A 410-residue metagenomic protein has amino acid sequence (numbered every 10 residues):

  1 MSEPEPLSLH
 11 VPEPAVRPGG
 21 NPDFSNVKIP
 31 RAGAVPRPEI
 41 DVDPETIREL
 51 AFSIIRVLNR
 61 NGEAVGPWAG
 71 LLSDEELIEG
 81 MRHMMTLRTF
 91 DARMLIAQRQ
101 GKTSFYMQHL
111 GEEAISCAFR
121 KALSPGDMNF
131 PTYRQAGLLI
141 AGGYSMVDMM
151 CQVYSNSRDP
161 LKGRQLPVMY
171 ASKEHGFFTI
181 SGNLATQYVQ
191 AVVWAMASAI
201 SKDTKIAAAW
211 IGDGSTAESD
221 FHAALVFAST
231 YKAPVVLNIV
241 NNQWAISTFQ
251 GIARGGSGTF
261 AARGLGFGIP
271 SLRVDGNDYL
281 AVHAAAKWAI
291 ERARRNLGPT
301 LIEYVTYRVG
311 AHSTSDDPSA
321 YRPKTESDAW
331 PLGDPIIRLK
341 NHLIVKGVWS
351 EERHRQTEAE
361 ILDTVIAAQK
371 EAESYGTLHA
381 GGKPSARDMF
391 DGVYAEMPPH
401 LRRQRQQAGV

Functional and structural regions predicted by a protein language model:
M1-I115, G310, S319, K324-V410: Conserved acidic/glycine
D41, F221-A224, A284-E291: Glycine-rich, charged/polar anion/phosphate-binding loops that engage phosphate groups from diverse ligands
T46-R48, F119-A122, F227-A228, E291-R294: A general structural signal for short secondary-structure junctions and capping/turn motifs
E63-A64, A136, N242-A245: A short, flexible beta-alpha/helix-coil linker loop
T89, I96-A233, N238, F249-G256 (+2 more regions): Cofactor-binding active-site loop characterized by glycine-rich and histidine/acidic residues
V240-G381: Thiamine diphosphate
